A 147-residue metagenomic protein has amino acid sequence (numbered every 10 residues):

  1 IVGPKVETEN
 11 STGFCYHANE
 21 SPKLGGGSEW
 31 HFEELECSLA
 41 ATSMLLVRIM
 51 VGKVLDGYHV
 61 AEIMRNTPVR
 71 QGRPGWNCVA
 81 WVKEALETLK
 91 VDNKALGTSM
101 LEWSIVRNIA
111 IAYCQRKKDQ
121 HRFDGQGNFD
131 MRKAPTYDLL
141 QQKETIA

Functional and structural regions predicted by a protein language model:
I1-W76: Non-catalytic ligand/cofactor/substrate-binding and regulatory segments of enzyme domains
R65-A147: Activation targets extended, charge/polar-rich intrinsically disordered C-terminal tails
